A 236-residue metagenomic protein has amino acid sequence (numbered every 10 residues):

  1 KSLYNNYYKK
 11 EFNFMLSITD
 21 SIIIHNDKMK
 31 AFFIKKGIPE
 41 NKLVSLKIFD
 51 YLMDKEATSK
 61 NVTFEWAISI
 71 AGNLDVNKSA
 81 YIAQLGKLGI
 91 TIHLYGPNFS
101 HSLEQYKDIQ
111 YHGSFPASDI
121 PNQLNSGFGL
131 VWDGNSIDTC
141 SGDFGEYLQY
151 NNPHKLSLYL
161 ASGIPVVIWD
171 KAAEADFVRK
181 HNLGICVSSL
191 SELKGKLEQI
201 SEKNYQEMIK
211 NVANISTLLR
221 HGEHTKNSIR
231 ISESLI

Functional and structural regions predicted by a protein language model:
L3-I22: Membrane-proximal helix-turn-helix segments that form the acceptor-binding/catalytic region of lipid-linked
S17-L43: A short, active-site helix/loop in glycosyltransferases that binds the activated sugar's phosphate group
K28, I48-F49: Carbohydrate-associated surface elements
K28-K30, V166, A173-E174, E192: Alpha-helix capping/helix-boundary segments
F49-N125: Conserved catalytic-core segment of nucleotide-activated headgroup transferases in glycan assembly
K60, S188-S191, G195, E202-L235: A charged, aromatic-enriched C-terminal amphipathic alpha-helix characteristic of glycosyltransferases across folds
P121-S162, I168-D176: Nucleotide-sugar-dependent
H181-V187: A short acidic/histidine/glycine-rich donor-binding loop in glycosyltransferase catalytic cores
